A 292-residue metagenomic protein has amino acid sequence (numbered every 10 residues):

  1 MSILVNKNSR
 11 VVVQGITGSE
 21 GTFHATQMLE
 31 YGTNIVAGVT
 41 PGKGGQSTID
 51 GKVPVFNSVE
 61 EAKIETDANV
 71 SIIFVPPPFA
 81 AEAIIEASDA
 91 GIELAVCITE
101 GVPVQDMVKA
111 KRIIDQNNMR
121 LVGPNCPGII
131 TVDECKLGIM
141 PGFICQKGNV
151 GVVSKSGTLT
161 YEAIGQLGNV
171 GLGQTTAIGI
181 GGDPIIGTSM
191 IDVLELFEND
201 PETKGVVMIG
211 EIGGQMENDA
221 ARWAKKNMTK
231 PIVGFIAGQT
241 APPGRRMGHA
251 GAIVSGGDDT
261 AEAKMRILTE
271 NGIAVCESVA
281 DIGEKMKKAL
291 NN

Functional and structural regions predicted by a protein language model:
M1-N292: Catalytic-core regions of core metabolic enzymes, especially those transforming organic acids/acyl-group intermediates
